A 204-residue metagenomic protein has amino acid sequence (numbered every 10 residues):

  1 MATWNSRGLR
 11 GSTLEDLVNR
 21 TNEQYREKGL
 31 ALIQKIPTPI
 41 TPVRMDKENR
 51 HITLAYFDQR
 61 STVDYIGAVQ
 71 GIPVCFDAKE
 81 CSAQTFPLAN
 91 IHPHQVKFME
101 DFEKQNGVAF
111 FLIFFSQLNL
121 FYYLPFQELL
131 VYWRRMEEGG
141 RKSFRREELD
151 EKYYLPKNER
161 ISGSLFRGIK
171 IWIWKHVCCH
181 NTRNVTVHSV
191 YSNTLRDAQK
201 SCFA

Functional and structural regions predicted by a protein language model:
M1-Y56: Acidic-basic catalytic patches of nuclease active cores, encompassing PD-(D/E)XK and other metal-cofactor nuclease
A2, E147-A204: Charged phosphate-binding loop/patch that engages nucleotide di/tri-phosphates or the phosphate backbone of nucleic
M45-H51, D77-T85: Short, basic, glycine/proline-bearing loop/turn elements
D58-T62, Q70-P73, K104-N106: Short connector loops at helix/strand junctions that flank enzyme active sites, especially segments positioning acidic
D64-A83: Conserved catalytic cores of phosphodiester-cleaving nucleases, focusing on short active-site segments
K79-Q105: Mg2+/Mn2+-dependent nuclease catalytic core
E100-L130: Nucleic-acid nuclease catalytic cores
P125-R145: Short, electropositive alpha-helical surface patch
